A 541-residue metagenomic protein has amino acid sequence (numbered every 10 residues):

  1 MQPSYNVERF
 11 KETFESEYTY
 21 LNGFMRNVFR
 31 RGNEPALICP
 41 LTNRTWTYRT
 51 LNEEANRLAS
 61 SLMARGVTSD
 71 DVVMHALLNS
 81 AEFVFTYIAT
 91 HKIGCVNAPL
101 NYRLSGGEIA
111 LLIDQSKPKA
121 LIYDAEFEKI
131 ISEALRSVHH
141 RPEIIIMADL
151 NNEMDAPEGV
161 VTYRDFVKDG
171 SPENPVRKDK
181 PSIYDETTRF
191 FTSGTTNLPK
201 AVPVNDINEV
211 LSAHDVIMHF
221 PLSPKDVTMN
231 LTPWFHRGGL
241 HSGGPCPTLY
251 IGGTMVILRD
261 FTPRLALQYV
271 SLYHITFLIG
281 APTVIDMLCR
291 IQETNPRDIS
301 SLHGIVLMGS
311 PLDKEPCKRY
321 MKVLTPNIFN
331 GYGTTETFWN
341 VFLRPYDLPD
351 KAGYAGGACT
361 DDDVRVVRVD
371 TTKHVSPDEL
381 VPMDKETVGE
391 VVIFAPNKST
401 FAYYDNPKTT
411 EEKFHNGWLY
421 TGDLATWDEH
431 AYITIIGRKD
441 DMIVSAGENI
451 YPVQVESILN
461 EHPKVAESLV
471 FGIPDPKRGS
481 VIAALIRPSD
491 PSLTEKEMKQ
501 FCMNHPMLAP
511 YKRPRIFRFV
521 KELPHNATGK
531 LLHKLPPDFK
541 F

Functional and structural regions predicted by a protein language model:
N33, I146, V161, K168-F191 (+2 more regions): Conserved pre-ATP/AMP-binding loop-to-beta segment of ANL
N33-S80, V84-I88, S105-A110, R164-D165: Conserved AMP-binding/adenylate-forming core of the ANL superfamily
T45-R49, T187-L211: Conserved AMP-binding A3 loop
A64-R65, K92-K168, P488-P491: Structural core segment of the AMP-binding/adenylate-forming
L104, L111, L121-Y123, L278 (+7 more regions): AMP-binding/adenylate-forming catalytic core of the ANL superfamily
R164, I275-G280, C289-A352, C359 (+1 more regions): Gly/Ser/Thr-rich phosphate-binding loop
V210-V227, F235-F277, R290-Q292: Conserved AMP-binding/adenylation subdomain of ANL enzymes
T372-E412, I450: Conserved ATP/PPi-binding loop(s) of AMP-dependent carboxylate-activating enzymes
